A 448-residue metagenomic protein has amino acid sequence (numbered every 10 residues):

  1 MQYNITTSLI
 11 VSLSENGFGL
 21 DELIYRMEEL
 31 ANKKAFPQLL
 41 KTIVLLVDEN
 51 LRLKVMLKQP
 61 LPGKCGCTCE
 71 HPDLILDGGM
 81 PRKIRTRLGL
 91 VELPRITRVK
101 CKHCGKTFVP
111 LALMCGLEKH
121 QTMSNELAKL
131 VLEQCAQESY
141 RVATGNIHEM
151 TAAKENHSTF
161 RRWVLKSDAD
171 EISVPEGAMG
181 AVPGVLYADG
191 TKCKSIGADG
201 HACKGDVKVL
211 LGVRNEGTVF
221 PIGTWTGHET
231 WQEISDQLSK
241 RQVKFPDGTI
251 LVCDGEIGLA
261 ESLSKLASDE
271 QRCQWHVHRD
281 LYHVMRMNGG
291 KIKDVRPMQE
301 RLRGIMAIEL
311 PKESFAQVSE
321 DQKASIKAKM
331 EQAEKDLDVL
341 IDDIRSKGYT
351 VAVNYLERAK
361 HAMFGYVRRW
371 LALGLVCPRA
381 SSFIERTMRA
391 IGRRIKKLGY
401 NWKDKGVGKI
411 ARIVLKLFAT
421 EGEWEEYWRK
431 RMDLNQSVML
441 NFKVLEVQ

Functional and structural regions predicted by a protein language model:
M1-H120: Short, flexible loop/hinge motifs at secondary-structure junctions
Q2-D48, V243-Q271, Y282, K293-Q448: Acidic/histidine-rich catalytic cores and adjacent linkers of DNA breakage/strand-transfer/modification proteins
Q2-N16, I75-G79, V91-K100, K106-Q121 (+8 more regions): RNase H-like nuclease fold core
L88, C101, V131, A143 (+6 more regions): Mobile genetic element proteins and their domesticated derivatives, centered on retroelements and DNA transposons
M123-E138: Short, amphipathic alpha-helical "recognition" segments used to contact nucleic acids or chromatin
C135-I147, Q332, D336-L337: Short, charged amphipathic recognition helices of the HTH superfamily and cognate SANT/SANTA-like modules
G145-E155, L398: Inter-helical turn/loop segments and adjacent helix faces that build the functional surface of alpha-helical bundle
G200-K204, V284-R296: Short, surface-exposed amphipathic charged segments that create phosphate/polyanion-binding patches used for binding
